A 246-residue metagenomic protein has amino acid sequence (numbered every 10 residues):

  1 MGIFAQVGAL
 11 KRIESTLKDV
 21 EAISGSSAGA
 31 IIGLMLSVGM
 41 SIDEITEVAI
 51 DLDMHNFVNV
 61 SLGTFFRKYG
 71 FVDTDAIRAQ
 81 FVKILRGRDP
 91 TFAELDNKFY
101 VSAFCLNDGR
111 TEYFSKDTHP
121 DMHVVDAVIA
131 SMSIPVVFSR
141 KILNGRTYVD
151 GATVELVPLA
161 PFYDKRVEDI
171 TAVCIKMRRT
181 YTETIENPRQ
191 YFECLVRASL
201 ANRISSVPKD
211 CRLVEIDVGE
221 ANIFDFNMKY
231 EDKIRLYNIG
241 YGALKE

Functional and structural regions predicted by a protein language model:
M1-S26, L34-E246: Patatin-like phospholipase
